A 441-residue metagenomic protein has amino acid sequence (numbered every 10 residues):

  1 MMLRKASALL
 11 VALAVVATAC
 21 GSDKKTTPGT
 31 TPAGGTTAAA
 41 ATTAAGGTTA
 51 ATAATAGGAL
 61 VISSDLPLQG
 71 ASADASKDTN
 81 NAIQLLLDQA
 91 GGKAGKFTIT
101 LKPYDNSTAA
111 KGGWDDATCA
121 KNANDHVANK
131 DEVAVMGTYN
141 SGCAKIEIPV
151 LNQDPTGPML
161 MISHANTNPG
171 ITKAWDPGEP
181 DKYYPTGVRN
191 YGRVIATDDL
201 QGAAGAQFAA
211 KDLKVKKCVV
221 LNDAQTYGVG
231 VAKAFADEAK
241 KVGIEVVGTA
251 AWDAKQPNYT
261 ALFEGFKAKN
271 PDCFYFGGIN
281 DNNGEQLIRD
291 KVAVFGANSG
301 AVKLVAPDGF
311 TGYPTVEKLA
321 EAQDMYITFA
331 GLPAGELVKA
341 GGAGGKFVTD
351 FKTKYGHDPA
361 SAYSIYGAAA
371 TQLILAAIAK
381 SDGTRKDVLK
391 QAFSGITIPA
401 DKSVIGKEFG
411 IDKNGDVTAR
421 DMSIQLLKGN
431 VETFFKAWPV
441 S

Functional and structural regions predicted by a protein language model:
M1-S7: Bacterial N-terminal signal peptides that target proteins for export
V16-A19: C-terminal motif of bacterial Sec signal peptides marking the signal peptidase cleavage site
G21-T48: Short, low-complexity, disordered segments immediately C-terminal to signal peptides in bacterial exported proteins
K24, T31, T49, D74-D78 (+5 more regions): Beta-alpha junction/loop-to-helix N-cap segments that form part of ligand/metal-binding clefts
A54-Q84, A90, A94, Y104-D116 (+4 more regions): Extracytoplasmic "Venus flytrap"
E132-G248, K303-I327: Extracytoplasmic ligand/sensor domains, especially the bilobed periplasmic-binding protein
A196, I288-A368, E432-V440: Extracellular/periplasmic periplasmic-binding protein-like sensory domains
F351-I365, L375-V431: Segments of small-molecule ligand-sensing domains
